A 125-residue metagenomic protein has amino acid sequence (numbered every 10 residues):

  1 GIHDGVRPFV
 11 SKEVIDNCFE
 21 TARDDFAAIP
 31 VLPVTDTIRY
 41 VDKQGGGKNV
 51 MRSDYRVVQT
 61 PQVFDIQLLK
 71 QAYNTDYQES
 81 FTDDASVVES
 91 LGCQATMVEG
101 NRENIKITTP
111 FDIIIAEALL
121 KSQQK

Functional and structural regions predicted by a protein language model:
G1-G45, Q59: Conserved beta-loop-beta/alpha segment of the NTase-like Rossmann-fold superfamily that binds/positions NTPs
F19, Q44-V50, I114-A116: Short, hinge-like loop/turn segments at secondary-structure boundaries
A22-D24, R52, S90-G92: Short, well-ordered coil/turn elements that cap or connect secondary structure elements
K48-V58: A recurrent flexible, glycine/aromatic-enriched loop bordering the glycosyltransferase active site that acts as
R56-K125: Conserved alpha/beta core of the MobA/IspD/sugar-nucleotide pyrophosphorylase nucleotidyltransferase superfamily
